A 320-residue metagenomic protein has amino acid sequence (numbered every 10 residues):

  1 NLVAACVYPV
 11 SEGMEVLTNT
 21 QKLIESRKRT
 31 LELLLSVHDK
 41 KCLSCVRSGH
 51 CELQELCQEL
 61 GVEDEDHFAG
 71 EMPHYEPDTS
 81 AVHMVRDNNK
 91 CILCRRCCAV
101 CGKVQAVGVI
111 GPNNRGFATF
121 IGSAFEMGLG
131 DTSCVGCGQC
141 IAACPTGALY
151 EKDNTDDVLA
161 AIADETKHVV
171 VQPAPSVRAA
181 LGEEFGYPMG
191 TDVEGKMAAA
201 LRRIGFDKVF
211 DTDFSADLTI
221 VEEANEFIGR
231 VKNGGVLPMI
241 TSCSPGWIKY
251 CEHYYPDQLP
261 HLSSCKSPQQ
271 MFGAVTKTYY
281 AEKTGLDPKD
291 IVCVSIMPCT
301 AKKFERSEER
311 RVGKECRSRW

Functional and structural regions predicted by a protein language model:
N1-R27, L35, E151-R311, R317: Iron-sulfur-associated redox domains of electron-transfer enzymes in respiratory and anaerobic energy metabolism
L2-G136, A142, L149-A161, H168: Fe-S ferredoxin-like electron-transfer domains and their immediately adjacent linker/connector regions across
E52, R86, R96, Q139 (+3 more regions): Short Gly/charged-rich anion-binding patches and loops
C140, C144, R310-V312: Cysteine-centered, disulfide-bonded loop motifs in secreted/extracellular proteins
